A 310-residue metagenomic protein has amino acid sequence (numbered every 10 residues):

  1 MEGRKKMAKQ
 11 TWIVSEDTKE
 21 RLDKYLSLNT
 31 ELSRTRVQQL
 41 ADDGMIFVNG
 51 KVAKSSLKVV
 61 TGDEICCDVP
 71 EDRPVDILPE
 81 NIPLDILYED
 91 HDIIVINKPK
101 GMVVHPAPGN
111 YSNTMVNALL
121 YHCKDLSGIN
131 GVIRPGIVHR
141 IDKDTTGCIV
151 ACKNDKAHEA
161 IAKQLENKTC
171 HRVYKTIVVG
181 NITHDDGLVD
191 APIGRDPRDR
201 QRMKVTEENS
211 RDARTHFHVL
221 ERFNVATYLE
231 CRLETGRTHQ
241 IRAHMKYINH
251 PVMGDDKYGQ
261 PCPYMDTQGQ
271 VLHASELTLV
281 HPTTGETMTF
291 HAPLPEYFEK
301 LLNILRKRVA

Functional and structural regions predicted by a protein language model:
M1-Q39, I82-L84, E208-R214, N224 (+3 more regions): Pseudouridine synthases involved in rRNA/tRNA modification
E2-L188, P192, P197, E296-L305: RNA pseudouridine synthases
N49-K54, V225-Y228, P263: Short alpha-helix capping/helix-loop boundary micro-motifs
K54-K58, E230, G269: Short, surface-exposed secondary-structure edge patches
C67-P70, P197-R202, D212, K257-P263: Short Pro/Gly-enriched beta-strand edge/turn motifs at strand-loop
L119, K204-T206: Secretory N-termini
K143, I182-H184, R198, R222-V225 (+2 more regions): Short, conserved beta-turn/loop elements at beta-strand boundaries and strand-helix junctions
